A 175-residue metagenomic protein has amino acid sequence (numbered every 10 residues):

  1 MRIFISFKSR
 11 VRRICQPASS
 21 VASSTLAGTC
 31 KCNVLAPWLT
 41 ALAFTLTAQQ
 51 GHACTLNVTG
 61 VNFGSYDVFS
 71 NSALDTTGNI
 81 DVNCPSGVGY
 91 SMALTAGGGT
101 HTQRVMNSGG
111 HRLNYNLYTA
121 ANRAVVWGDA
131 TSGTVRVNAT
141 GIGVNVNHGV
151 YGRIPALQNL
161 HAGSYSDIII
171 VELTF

Functional and structural regions predicted by a protein language model:
M1-C32: N-terminal secretory signal peptides that target proteins for export/translocation
P17, C32-V34, L56, S86: Residue-level detector of bioactive/disordered segments in secreted/extracellular proteins and virion assembly
N33-T47: Bacterial N-terminal signal peptides
L46-G110, R136-F175: N-terminal small/polar-rich segments of proteins
T95-G97, N116-A120: Predominantly extracellular/luminal cell-surface or secreted proteins
H111-L113, N122: Charged, amphipathic alpha-helical segments and their flanking helix caps
Y118-T119, W127, L160-S164: Short linear motifs in low-complexity, proline-biased tails and propeptides
V125-G133: Short beta-strand and strand-turn-strand segments in soluble, beta-rich domains
